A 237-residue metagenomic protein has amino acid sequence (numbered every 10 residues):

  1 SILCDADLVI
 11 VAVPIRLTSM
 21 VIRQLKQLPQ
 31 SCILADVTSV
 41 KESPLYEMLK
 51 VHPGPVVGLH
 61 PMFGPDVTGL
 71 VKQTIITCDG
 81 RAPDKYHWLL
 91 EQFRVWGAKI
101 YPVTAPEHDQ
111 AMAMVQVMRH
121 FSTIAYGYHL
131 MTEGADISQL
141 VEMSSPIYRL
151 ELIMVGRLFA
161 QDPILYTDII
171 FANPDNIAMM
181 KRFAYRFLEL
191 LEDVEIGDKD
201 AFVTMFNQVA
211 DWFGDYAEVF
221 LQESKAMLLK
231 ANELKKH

Functional and structural regions predicted by a protein language model:
S1-I2, A35-Y46, P61-G64, P102-A105 (+2 more regions): Short charge-dense sequence patches
S1-M48: Rossmann-fold NAD(P) dinucleotide-binding segment
A6, T18, Y86, M180 (+1 more regions): A general structural signal for well-ordered alpha-helical segments in protein cores
A6-L8, G69-L70, M112-Q116: Short secondary-structure transition/capping segments
V9, L25, W96, V115-M118: Alpha-helix boundary/capping residues
M20-R23, D84-Q92, G127-I137: Short, basic, helix/turn surface patches
V40-V103, D109: Rossmann-fold dinucleotide-binding core
T104-H237: An accessory alpha-helical subdomain
